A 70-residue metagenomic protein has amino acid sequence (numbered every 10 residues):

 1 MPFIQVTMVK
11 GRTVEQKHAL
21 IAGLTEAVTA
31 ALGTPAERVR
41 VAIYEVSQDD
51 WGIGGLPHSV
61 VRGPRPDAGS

Functional and structural regions predicted by a protein language model:
P2-S70: A domain-level signal for the structural core that forms small-molecule/cofactor-binding pockets and catalytic centers
